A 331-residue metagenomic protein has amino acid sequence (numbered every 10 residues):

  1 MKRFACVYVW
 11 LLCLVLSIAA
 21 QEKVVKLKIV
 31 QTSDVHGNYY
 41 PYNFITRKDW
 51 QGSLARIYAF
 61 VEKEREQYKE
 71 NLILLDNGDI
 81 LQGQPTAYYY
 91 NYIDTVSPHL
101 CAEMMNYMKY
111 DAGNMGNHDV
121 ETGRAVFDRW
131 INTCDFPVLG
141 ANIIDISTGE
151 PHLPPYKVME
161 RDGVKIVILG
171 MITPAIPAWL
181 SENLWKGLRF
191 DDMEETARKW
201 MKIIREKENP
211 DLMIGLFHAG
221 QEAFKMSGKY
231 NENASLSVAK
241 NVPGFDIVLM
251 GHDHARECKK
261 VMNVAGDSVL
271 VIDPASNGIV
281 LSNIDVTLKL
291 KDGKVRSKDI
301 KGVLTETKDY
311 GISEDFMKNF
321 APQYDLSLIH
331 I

Functional and structural regions predicted by a protein language model:
M1-K23: Bacterial Sec-dependent N-terminal signal peptides
R3-V7, K109, Q323: Intrinsically disordered, low-complexity N-terminal regions enriched in serine/proline/glycine with scattered basic
L14, N319-Y324: Phosphate-proximal small/polar/acidic motifs at interfaces that engage nucleotide phosphates, polyphosphates
Q21-K308: Acidic, metal/ion-coordinating pockets
Y90, Q323-L326: Generic hydrophobic, helix-prone segments enriched in Leu/Val/Ile
T307-D315: Acidic, Ser/Thr/Pro-rich beta/coil linker or hinge segments at domain junctions
I329-I331: Conserved small/polar residues in nucleotide/adenosyl-binding loops
